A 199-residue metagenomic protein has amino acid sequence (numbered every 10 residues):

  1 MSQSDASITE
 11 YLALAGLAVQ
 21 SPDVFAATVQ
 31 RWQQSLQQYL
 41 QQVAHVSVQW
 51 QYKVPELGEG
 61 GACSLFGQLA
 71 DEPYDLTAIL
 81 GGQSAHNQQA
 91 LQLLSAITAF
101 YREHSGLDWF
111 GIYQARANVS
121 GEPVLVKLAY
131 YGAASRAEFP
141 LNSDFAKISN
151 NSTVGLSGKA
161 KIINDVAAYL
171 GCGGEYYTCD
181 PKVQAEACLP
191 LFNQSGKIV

Functional and structural regions predicted by a protein language model:
M1-A133: Intrinsically disordered, low-complexity terminal regulatory regions
L94-R102, K159-D180, Q184: Short, basic/aromatic recognition patches
D108, Y113-G174: Regulatory sensory and allosteric helical modules in signal-transduction proteins and certain transcription factors
A185-F192: A short, aliphatic-rich beta-strand micro-motif
F192-V199: Sensory-domain boundary capping and coupling elements
